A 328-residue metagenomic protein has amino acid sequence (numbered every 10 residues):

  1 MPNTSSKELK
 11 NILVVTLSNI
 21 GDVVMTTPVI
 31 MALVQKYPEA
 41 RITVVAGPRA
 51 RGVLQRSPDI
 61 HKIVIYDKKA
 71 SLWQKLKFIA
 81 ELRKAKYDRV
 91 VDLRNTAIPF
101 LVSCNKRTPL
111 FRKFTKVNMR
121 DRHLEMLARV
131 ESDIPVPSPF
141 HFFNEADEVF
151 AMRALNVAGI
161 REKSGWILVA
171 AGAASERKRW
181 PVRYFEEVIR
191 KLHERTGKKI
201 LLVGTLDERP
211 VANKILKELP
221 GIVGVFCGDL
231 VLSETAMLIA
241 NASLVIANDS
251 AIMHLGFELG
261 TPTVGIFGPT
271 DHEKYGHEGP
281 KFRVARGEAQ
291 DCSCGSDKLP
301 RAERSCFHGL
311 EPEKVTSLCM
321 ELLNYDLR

Functional and structural regions predicted by a protein language model:
M1-R328: Catalytic machinery of carbohydrate-active enzymes, primarily nucleotide-sugar-dependent glycosyltransferases
